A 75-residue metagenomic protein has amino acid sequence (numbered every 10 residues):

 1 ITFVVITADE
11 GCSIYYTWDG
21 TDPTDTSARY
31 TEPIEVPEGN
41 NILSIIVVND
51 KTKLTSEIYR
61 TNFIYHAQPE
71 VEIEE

Functional and structural regions predicted by a protein language model:
I1-E75: Short, compositionally stereotyped local motifs that mark structural "simplifiers"
